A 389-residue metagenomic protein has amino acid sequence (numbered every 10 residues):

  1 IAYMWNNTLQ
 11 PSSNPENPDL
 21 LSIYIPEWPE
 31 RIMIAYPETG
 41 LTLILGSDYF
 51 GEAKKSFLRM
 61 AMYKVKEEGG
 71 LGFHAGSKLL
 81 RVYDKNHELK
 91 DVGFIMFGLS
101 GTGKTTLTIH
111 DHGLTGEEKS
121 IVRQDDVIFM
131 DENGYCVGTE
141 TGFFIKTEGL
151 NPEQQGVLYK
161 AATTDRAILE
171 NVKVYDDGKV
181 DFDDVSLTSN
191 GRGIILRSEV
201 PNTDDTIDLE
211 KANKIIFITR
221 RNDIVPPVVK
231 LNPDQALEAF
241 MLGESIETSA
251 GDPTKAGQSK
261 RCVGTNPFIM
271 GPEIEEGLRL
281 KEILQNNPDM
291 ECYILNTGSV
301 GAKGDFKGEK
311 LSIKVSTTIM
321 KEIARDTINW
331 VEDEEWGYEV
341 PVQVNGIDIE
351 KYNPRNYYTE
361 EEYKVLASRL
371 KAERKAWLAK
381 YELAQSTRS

Functional and structural regions predicted by a protein language model:
I1-G93, E118, D131-S389: A noncatalytic interaction/capping subdomain that flanks phosphate/NTP-handling catalytic cores
V82-G116: Glycine-rich phosphate-binding P-loop
G98-S100, R123, Y293: Short conserved micro-motifs on helix faces and helix-strand junctions that flank and scaffold key functional residues
H112-V127, G134-Y135: Post-Walker A helix-loop "phosphate-sensing" segment adjacent to the P-loop in P-loop NTPases
